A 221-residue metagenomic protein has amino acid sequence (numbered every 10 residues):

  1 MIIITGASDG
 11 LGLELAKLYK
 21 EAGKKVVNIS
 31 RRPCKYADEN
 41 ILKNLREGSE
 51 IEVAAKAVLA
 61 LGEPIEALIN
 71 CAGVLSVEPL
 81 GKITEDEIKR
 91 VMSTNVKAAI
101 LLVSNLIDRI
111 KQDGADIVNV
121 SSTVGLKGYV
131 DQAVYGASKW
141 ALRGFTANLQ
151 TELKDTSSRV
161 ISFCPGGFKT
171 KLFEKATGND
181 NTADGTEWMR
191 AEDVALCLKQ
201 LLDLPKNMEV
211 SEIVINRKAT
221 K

Functional and structural regions predicted by a protein language model:
S8, A16: N-terminal Rossmann NAD(P)H-binding glycine-rich loop of SDR-like oxidoreductase domains
C71-S76: Conserved NAD(P)H cofactor-binding loop of Rossmann-fold oxidoreductase domains
P79-L80, E87-K89: Substrate-binding pocket helix/loop in short-chain dehydrogenase/reductase
G81, Y129-A133, T186: Active-site loop immediately N-terminal to the catalytic Tyr-X3-Lys motif of short-chain dehydrogenase/reductase
V103, S138: Active-site helix of classical SDR
S122: Residue(s) in the substrate-gating loop at a strand-loop-helix junction that position the organic substrate next
S162, T182-K221: C-terminal helical subdomain
